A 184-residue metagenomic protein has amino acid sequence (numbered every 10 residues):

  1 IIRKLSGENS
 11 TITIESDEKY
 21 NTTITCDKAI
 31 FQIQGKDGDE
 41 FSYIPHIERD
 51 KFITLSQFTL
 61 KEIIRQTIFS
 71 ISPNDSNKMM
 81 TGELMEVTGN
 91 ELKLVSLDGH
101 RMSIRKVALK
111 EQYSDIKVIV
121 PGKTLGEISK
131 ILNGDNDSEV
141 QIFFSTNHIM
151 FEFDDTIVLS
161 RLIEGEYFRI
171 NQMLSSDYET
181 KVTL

Functional and structural regions predicted by a protein language model:
I1-L184: Structural preference for solvent-exposed beta-strand-turn elements and adjacent flexible terminal/loop segments within
